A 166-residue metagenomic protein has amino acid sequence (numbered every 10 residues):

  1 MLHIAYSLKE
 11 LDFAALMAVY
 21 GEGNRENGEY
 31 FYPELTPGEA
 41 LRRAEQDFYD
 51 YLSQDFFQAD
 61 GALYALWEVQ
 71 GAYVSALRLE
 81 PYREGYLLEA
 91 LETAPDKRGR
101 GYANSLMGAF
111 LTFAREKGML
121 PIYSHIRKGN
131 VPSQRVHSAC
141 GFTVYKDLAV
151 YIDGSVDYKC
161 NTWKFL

Functional and structural regions predicted by a protein language model:
L2-H3, Y20, N24, A62 (+6 more regions): Polar/charged side chains located within well-ordered beta-strands of beta-rich proteins
E10-L11, A18-E89, A94-P95: Acetyl-CoA-dependent GNAT
R83-G85, P121, S155-Y158: A generic structural signal for beta-strand entry/edge sites
L91-G99, I126-R127: A short, internal acetyl-CoA/4′-phosphopantetheine-binding micro-motif in the GNAT/acyltransferase core
K97, G101-A109: Conserved acetyl-CoA pyrophosphate-binding loop and the N-cap/start of the following alpha-helix in GNAT-like
N104, K128-K146: Conserved active-site alpha-helix within GNAT-family acetyltransferase domains
A114-I126: Conserved GNAT acetyl-CoA-binding A-motif
H125-I126, G141-C160: Conserved catalytic-core motifs of GNAT/GCN5-like acyltransferases
